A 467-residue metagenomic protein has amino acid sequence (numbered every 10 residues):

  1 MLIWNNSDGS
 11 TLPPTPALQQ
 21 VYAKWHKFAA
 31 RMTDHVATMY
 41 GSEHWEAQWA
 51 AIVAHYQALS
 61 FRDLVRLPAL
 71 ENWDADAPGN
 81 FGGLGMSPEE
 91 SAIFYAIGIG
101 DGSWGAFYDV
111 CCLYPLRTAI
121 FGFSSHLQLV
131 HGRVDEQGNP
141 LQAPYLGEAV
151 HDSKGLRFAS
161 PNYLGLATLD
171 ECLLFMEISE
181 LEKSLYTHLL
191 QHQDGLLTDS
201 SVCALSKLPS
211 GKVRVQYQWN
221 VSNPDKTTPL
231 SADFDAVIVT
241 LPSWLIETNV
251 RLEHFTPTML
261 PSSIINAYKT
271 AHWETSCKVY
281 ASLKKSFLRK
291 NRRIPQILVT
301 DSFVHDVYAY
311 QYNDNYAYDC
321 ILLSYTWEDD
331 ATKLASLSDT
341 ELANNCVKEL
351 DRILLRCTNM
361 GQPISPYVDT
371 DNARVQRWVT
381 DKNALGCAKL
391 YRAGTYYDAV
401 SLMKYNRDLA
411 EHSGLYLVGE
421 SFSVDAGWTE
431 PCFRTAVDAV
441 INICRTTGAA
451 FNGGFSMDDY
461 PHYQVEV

Functional and structural regions predicted by a protein language model:
M1-N6, A75-A77, K290-R292, N452: A short alpha-helix-loop-beta-strand transition element characteristic of N-terminal alpha/beta dinucleotide-binding
M1-W25, T187-Q216: Feature captures the FAD/FMN-dependent oxidoreductase FAD-binding
M1-W45, A50-A54, R251: N-terminal glycine-rich phosphate/pyrophosphate-binding loop and immediately adjacent elements
W4-F28, A236, L241-L245, L390-A410: Core domains of carbohydrate- and sulfate-ester-processing enzymes
Y40-L205, G211, W219-S222, D233 (+2 more regions): Active-site/ligand-binding neighborhood in enzyme catalytic cores
S103-A106, S184, L205-S206, L245-R251 (+5 more regions): Short catalytic/ligand-binding loop motif for oxyanion handling, primarily in non-cytosolic enzymes, centered on
S201-L322, T326: Mid-domain catalytic core of redox enzymes that form a hydrophobic substrate pocket/lid adjacent to a catalytic redox
K212, S282, N291-V467: Conserved flavin/dinucleotide-binding core of flavoenzymes
